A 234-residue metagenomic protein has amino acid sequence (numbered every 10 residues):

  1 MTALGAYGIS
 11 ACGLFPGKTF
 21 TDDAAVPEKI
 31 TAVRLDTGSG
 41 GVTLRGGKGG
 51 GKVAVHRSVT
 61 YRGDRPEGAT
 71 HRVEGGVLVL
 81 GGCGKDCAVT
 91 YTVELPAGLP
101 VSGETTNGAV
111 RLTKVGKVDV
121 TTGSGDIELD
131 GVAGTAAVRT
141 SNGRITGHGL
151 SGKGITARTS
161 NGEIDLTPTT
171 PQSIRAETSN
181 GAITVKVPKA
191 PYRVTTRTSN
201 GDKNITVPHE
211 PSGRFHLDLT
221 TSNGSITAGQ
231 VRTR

Functional and structural regions predicted by a protein language model:
M1-R65, C83-T92, D202-S212, T233-R234: Short acidic/polar N-terminal linker immediately downstream of export determinants
T21-V26, R65-T135, I145-H148, P208-R234: Right-handed parallel beta-helix
I30, V115, V132-A133, G152 (+1 more regions): A broad structural signal for short, well-ordered beta-strand segments within beta-sheet-rich domains
V33-D36, G103, V120, V138 (+2 more regions): Active-site alpha-helical segments that house and flank conserved acidic catalytic motifs for diphosphate chemistry
T60, P96-G98, G125, V132 (+2 more regions): Solvent-exposed coil/turn segments that connect beta secondary-structure elements in extracytoplasmic/periplasmic
G147-R234: Short, surface-exposed interaction patches in beta-rich subdomains that mediate adhesion/assembly near membranes
